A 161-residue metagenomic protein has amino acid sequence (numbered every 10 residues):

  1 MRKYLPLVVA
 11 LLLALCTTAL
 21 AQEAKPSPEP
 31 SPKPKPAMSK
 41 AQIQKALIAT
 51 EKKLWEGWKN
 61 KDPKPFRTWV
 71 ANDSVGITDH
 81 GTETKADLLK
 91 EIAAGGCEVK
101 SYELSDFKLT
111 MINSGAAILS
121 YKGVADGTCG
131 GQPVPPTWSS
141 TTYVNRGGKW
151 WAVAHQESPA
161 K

Functional and structural regions predicted by a protein language model:
M1-E23: N-terminal export/membrane-targeting signals
Q22-T68, D73-K161: A beta-strand edge to alpha-helix "cap/lid" segment located at domain peripheries
